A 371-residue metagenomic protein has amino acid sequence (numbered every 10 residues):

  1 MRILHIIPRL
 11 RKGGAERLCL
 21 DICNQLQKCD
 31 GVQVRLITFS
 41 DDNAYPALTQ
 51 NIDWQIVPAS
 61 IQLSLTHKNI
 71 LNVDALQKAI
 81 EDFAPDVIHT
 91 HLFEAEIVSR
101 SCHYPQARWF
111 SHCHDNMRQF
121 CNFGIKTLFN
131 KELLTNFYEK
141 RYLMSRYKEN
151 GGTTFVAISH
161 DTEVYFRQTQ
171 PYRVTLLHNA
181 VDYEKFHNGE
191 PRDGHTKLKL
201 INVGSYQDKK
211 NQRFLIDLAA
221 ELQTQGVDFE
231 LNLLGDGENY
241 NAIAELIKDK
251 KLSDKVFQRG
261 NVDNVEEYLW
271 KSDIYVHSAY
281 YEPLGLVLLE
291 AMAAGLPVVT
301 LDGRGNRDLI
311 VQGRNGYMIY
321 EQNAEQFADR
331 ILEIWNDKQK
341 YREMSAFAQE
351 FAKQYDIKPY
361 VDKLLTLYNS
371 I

Functional and structural regions predicted by a protein language model:
H5-K68, Y165-R167, L176, E238-N239: N-terminal strand-loop element at the rim of the active site of nucleotide-sugar-dependent glycosyltransferases
E16-D21, L198, N202-E221, E238-A244 (+1 more regions): A conserved mid-protein helix/loop that constitutes part of the nucleotide-sugar donor-binding site
T90-E96, C113-N116: Short His-centered aromatic/hydrophobic patch
E132-F155, T169: Membrane-proximal helix-turn-helix segments that form the acceptor-binding/catalytic region of lipid-linked
D161, A180: Carbohydrate-associated surface elements
N261, Y280: Aromatic "clamp/platform" in nucleotide-sugar-dependent glycosyltransferases that forms part of the donor/acceptor
P297-T300, I310: Short hydrophobic beta-strand element within catalytic cores of glycosyltransferases and related nucleotide-activated
Q312-G313, Y317-A324, E333-K338: Conserved acidic donor-binding segment of nucleotide-sugar-dependent glycosyltransferases
